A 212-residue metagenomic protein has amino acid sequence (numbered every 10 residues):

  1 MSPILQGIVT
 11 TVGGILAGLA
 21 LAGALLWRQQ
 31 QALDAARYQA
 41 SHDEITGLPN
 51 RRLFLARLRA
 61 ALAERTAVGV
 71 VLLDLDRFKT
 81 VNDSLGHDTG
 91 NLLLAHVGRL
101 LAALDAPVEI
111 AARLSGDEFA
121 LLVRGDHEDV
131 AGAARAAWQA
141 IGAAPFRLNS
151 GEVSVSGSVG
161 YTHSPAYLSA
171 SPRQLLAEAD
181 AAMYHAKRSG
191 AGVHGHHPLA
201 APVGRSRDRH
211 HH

Functional and structural regions predicted by a protein language model:
P3-E44, R52-A61: Signal-transducing coiled-coil linker helices
R37-A56, L73-G86, A95: Conserved nucleotide-binding and Mg2+-coordinating catalytic segments in signaling enzymes
Y38, R51-A67, G98-A106: Short regulatory alpha-helical coupling segments that immediately precede and/or link into cyclic nucleotide signaling
F78, V97, F119, V159: Hydrophobic framework residues that shape the active-site pocket of cyclic nucleotide turnover catalytic cores
L93, A120-W138: Short helix/loop segment flanking the catalytic signature motif in cyclic-nucleotide metabolism enzymes
G98-E128, E152: Conserved helix-loop-beta segment at the catalytic/binding core of cyclic-nucleotide signaling proteins
G98-R99, V130-R147: Alpha-helical scaffold within the catalytic cores of cyclic-nucleotide enzymes
A111, A136, R147, G151-S154 (+2 more regions): Cyclic nucleotide signaling catalytic output domains
